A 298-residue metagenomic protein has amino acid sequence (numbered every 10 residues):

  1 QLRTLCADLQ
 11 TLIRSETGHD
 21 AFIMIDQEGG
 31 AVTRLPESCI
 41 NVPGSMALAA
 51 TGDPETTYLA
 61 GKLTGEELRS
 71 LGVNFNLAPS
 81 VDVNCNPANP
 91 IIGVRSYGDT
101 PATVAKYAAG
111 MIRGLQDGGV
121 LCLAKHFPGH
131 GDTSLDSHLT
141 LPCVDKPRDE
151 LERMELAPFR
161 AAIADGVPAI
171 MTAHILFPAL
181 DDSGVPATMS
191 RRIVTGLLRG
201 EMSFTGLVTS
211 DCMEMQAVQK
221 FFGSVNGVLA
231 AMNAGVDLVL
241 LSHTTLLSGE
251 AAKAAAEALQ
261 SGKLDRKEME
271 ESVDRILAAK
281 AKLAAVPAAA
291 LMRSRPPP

Functional and structural regions predicted by a protein language model:
Q1-T17, A31-T33, D99-E268: Second-shell residues forming the walls of enzyme active-site clefts
L2-R14, G18-A21, G52-S70: Active-site-adjacent structural elements in enzyme catalytic domains
T33-S38, A88-N89: Short, conserved acidic/polar surface loops in the N-terminal third of protein domains
C39-G52, S96-G98: A charged helix-plus-loop insertion that forms the helical arch/lid used to bind and gate nucleic-acid substrates
N74-P79, G235, V239: Divalent metal-dependent hydrolysis catalytic cores, especially in the metallo-beta-lactamase
V81-I91: Short, conserved phosphate-binding/catalytic loop or strand-edge motifs used in phosphoryl-/nucleotidyl-transfer
S261-A288: Mid-to-C-terminal alpha-helical segments outside catalytic/metal-binding sites
